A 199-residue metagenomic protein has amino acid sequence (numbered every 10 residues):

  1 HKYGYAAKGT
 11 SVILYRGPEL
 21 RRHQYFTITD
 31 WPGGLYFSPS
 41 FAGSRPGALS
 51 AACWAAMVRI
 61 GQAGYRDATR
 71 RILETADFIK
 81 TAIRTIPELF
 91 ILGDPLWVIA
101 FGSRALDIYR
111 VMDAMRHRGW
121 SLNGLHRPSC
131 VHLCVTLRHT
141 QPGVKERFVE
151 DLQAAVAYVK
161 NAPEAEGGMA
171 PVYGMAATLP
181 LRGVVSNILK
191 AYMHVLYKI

Functional and structural regions predicted by a protein language model:
H1-W97, F101-L106, L179, A191: Active-site C-terminal subdomain of aminotransferase-like
R66, T85, P95-L96, G102-I199: Non-catalytic terminal extensions of PLP-dependent enzymes
